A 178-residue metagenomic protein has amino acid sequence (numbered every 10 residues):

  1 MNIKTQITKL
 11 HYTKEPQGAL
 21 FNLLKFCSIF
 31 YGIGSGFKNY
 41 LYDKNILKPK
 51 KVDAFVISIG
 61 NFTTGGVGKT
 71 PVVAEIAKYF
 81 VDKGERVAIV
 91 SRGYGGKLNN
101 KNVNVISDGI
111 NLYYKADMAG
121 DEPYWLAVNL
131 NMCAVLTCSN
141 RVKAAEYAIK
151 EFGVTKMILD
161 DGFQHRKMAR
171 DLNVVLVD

Functional and structural regions predicted by a protein language model:
N2-F55: A transmembrane-helix-recognition feature enriched in membrane-embedded lipid enzymes and envelope glyco-/phospholipid
F30, T70, L126, D160: Residue-level signal for inorganic ion chemistry
K51, E75-A134: N-terminal phosphate/diphosphate-binding loop that engages ATP/GTP or pyrophosphate donors across diverse enzyme folds
V56-S58, I158, V174-L176: Structural motif
I57-I76: Glycine-rich phosphate-binding P-loop
G65, G96-K97, A144: Flexible, glycine-rich phosphate/dinucleotide-binding loops and adjacent beta-alpha linkers at cofactor/substrate
N129-A169: Phosphate-binding/switch loop-helix module in NTP-utilizing enzymes
K167-D178: Inter-motif core of Ras-like GTPase G domains
